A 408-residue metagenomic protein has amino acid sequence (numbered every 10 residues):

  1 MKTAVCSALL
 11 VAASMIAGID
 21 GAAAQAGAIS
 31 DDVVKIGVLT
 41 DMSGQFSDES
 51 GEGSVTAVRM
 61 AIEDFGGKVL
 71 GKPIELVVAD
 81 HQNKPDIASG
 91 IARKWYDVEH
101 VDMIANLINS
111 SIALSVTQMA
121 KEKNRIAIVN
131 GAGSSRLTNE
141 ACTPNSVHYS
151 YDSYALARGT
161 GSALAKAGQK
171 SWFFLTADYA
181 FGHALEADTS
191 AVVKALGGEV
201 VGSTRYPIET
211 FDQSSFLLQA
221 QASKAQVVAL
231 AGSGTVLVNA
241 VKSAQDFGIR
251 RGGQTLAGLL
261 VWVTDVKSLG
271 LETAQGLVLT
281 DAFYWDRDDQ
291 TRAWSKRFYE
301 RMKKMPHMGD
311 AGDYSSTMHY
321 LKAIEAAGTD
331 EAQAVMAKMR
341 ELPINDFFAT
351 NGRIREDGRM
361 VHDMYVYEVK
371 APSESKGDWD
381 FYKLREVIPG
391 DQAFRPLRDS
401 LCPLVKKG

Functional and structural regions predicted by a protein language model:
M1-V34, L404-G408: Short, low-complexity disordered leader/linker segments with a strong preference for bacterial N-terminal type II
A23-V38, G67-E75, A165-K170: Immediate post-signal peptide segment of exported/extracytoplasmic ligand-binding proteins
A28-R59, A79-D86, I108-N109, L175-H183 (+1 more regions): Extracytoplasmic "Venus flytrap"
V33, D48-S54, D64, K68-L137 (+3 more regions): Beta-alpha junction/loop-to-helix N-cap segments that form part of ligand/metal-binding clefts
V34, P343, F347-G408: Solvent-exposed, acidic/polar segments of extracytosolic/periplasmic ligand-binding ectodomains
G90, S135-R136, T143-F247, F283-A293 (+1 more regions): Extracellular/periplasmic Venus flytrap/periplasmic-binding protein
W95, E99-I108, I128-N130, S171-T176 (+4 more regions): Periplasmic-binding protein-like
V241-S316, E325-D330, S373, D380-K407: Extracellular/periplasmic periplasmic-binding protein-like sensory domains
